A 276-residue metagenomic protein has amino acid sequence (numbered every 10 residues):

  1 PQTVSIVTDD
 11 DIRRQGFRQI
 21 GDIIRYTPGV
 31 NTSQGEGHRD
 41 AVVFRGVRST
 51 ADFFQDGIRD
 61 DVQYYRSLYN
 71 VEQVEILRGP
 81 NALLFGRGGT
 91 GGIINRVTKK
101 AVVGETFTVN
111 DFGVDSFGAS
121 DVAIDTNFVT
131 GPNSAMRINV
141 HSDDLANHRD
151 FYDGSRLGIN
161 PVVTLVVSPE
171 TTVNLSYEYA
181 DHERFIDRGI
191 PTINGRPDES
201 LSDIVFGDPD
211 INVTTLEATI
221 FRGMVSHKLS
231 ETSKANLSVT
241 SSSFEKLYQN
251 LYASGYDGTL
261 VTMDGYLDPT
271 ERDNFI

Functional and structural regions predicted by a protein language model:
P1-E105: Acidic, small-polar-rich N-terminal luminal/periplasmic segments of exported/outer-membrane proteins
I6, R14-R18, F117, G154 (+1 more regions): Soluble non-cytosolic domains of exported or imported proteins
R25, G37, V47, L77 (+4 more regions): A short, compositionally biased micro-patch
G37, G89, A119, G154-R156 (+2 more regions): Membrane-spanning beta-strands of outer-membrane beta-barrel proteins
H38-D40, S49, V122, N147 (+1 more regions): Residue-level marker for the onset of beta-strands and adjacent loop->beta junctions in well-ordered domains
Y69-E72, L83-P161, V167-T171: Outer-membrane beta-barrel translocator/receptor signature
D143, N147, I159-K228, K234 (+1 more regions): Acidic/polar loop-and-plug regions of large Gram-negative outer-membrane beta-barrel proteins
